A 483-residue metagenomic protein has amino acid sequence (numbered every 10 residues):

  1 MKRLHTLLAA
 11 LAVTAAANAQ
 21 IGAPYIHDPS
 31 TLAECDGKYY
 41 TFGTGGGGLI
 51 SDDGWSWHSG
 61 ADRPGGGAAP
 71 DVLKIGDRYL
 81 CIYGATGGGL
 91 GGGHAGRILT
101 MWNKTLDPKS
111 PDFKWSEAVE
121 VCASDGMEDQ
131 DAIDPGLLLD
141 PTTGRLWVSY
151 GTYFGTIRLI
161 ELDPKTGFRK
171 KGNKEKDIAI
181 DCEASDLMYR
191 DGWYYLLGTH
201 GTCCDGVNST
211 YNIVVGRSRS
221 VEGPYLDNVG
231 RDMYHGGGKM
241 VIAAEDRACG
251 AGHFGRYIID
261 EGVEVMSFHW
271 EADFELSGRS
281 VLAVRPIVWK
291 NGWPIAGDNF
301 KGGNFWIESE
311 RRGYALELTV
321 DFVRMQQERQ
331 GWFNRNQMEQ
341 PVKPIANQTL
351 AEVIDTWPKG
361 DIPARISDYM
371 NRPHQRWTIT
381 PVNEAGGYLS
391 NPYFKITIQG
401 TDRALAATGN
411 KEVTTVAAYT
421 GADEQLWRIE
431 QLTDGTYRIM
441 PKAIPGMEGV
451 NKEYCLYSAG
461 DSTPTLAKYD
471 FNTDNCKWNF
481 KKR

Functional and structural regions predicted by a protein language model:
K2-A9: Sec-dependent signal peptide recognition, specifically the positively charged N-region followed immediately by
A9-N18: Hydrophobic h-region of N-terminal signal peptides that target proteins for export in Gram-negative bacteria
Q20-I133, L139-C182, Y189-I242, E261-N304 (+2 more regions): Beta-rich carbohydrate-recognition and catalytic domains
A244-I258: Signature of short aromatic-glycine-proline-rich micro-motifs recurring in repeat-based ectodomains
G250-G252, S280-V281, V450-E453: Short, surface-exposed coil-to-beta transition loops
G302-R483: Lectin-like carbohydrate-binding module/patch detector with strong preference for beta-trefoil
